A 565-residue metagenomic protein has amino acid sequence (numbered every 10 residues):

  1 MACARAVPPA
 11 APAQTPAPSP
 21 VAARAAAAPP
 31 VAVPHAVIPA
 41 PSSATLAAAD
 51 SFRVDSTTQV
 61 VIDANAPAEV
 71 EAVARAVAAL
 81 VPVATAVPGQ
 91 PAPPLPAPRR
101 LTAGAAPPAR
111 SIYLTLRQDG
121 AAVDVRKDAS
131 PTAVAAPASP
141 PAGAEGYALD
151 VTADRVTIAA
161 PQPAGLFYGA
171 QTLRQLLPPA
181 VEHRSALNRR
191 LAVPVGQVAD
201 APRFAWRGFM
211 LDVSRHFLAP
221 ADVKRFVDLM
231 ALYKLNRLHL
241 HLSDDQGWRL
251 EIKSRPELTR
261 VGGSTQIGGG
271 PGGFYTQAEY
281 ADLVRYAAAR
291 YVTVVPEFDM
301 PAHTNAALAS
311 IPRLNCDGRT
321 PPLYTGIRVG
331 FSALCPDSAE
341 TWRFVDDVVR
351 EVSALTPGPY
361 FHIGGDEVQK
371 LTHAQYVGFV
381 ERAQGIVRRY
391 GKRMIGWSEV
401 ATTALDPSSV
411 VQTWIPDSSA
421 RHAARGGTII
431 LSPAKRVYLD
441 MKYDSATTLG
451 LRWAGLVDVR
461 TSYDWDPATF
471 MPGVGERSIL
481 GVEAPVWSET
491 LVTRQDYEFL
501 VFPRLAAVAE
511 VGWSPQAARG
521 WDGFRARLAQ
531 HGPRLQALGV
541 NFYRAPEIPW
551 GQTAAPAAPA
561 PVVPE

Functional and structural regions predicted by a protein language model:
Q14, P18-F204, P485, D496 (+3 more regions): Contiguous, structured surface segment used for ligand recognition
V60, Q162, F209, M230 (+5 more regions): Conserved, mostly hydrophobic/aromatic
A68-E69, F217-A219, D245-E251, P301-A307 (+5 more regions): Flexible loop/turn segments at secondary-structure boundaries
A136-S332, S338-W342, D347-Y360, R382 (+1 more regions): Feature activates predominantly on carbohydrate-active enzymes
R207-M210, H239-H241, P296, Y360-H362 (+5 more regions): Structural recognition of the beta-strand scaffold that forms the well-ordered cores of secreted hydrolase catalytic
E340-A423: Gly/Pro-rich turn-and-neighbor structural signature
A404-P407, I415-E565: Flexible, acidic glycine-rich loops studded with aromatic residues
